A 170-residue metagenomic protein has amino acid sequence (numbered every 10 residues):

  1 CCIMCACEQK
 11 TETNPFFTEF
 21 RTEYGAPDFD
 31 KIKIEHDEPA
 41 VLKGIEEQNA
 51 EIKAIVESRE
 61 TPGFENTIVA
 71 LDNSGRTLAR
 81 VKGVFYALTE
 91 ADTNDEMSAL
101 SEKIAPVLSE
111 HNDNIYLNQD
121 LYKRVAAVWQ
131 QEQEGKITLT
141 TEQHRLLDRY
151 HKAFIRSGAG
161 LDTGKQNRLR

Functional and structural regions predicted by a protein language model:
C2-A6: C-terminal motif of bacterial Sec signal peptides marking the signal peptidase cleavage site
C7-R170: Zn2+-dependent metallopeptidase catalytic domains
